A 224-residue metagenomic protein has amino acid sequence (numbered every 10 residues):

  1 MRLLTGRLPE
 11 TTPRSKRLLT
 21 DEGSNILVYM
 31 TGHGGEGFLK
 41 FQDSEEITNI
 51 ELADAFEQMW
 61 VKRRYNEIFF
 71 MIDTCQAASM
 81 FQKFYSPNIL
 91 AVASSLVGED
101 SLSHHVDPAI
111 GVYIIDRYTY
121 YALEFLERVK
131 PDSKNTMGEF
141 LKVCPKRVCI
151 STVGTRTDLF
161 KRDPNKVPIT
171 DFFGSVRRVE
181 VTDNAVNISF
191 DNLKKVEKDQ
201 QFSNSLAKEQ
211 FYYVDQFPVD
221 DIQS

Functional and structural regions predicted by a protein language model:
M1-S224: Cysteine endopeptidase catalytic domains of the caspase/legumain-like
